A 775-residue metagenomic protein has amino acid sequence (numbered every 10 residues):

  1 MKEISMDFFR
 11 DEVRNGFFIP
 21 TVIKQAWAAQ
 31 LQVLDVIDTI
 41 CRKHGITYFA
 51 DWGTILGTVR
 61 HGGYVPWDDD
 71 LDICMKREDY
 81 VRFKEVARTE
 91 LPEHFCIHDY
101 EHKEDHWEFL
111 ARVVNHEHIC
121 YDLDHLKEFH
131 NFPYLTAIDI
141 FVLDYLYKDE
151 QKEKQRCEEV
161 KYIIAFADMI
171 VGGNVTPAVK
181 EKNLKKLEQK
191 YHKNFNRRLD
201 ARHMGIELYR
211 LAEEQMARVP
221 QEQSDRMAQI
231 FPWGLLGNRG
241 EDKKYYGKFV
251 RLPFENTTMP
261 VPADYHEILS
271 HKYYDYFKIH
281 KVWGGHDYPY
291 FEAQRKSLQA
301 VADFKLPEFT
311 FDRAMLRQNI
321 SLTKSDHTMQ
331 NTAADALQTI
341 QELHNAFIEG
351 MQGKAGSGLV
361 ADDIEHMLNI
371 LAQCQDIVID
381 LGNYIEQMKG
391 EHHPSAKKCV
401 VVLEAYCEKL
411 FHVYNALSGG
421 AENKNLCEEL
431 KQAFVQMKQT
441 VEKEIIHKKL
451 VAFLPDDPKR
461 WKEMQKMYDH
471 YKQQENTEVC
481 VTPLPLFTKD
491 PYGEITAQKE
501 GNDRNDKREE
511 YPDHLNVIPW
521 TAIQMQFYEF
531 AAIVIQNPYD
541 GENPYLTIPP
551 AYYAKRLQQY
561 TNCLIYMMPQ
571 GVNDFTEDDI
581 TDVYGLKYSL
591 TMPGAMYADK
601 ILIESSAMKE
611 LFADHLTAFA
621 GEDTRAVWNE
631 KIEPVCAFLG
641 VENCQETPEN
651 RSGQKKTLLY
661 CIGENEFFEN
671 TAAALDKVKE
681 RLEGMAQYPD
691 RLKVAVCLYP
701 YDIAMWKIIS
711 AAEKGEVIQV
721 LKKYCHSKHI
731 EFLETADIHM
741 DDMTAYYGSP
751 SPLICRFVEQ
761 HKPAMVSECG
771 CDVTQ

Functional and structural regions predicted by a protein language model:
D7-E12, F18-T47, A87-K272, F277-N319: Conserved catalytic core of two-metal-ion nucleotidyltransferases
D11, P483-P485, A531-Y539, M567-G571 (+4 more regions): Short loop/turn segments at strand-loop or loop-helix junctions that form parts of catalytic or ligand-binding pockets
D38-L71, M75-V81, K244: Active-site nucleotide-donor binding segment shared across nucleotidyl transfer reactions
T54, D79, P483-D490, P569-V572 (+3 more regions): Short beta-alpha junction loops
L322-F530, N537, G541, F667 (+2 more regions): N-terminal pre-catalytic "stem/leader" segment of glycosyltransferase-like enzymes
A452-C636: Active-site and donor-binding regions of nucleotide-sugar-utilizing enzymes
Q473, K631-V720: Conserved catalytic-core segment of nucleotide-activated headgroup transferases in glycan assembly
T735-T774: A donor-sugar binding/catalytic signature common to diverse glycosyltransferases and related nucleotide-sugar
